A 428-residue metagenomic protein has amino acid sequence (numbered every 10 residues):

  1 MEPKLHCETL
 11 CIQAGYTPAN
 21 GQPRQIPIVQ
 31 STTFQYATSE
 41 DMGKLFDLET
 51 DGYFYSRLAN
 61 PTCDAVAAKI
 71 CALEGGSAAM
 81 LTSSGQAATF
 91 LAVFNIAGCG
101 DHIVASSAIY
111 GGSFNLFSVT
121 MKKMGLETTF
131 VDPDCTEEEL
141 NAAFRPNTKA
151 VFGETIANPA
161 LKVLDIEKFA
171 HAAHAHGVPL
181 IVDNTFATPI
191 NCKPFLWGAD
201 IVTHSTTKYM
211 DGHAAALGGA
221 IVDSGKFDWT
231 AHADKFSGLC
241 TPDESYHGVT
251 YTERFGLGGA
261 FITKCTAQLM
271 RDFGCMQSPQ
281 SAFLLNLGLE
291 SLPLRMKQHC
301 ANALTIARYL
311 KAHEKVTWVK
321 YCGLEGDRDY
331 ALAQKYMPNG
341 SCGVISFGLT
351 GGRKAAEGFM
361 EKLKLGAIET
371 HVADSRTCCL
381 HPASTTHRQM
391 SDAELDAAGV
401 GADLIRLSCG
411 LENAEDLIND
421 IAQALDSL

Functional and structural regions predicted by a protein language model:
E2, C11-T17, A79-A312, K320: Conserved PLP-enzyme active-site core in the AAT-like
E2-N60, A68: N-terminal "arm"/small-domain region of PLP-dependent enzymes with the aminotransferase-like
T33, S224-F227, L349-G352: Short loop segments at secondary-structure junctions
T38-F90, G112-T120: Conserved N-terminal alpha-helix of the aminotransferase class I/II PLP-enzyme fold
T50, G340-V344, A402-R406: Short, solvent-exposed beta-strand edge segments and adjacent coil->beta transition regions
S118-V119, E127-T128, A142, P146-K149 (+4 more regions): PLP-dependent enzyme catalytic core of the Aspartate aminotransferase-like
V222, S346-G348, S408-G410: Short hydrophobic/aromatic beta-strand micro-patches that form the beta-sheet surface supporting nucleotide- or nucleic
F273-M276, Q280-A282, L287, S291 (+4 more regions): Conserved small-domain helix->loop->beta segment predominantly found in fold-type I
